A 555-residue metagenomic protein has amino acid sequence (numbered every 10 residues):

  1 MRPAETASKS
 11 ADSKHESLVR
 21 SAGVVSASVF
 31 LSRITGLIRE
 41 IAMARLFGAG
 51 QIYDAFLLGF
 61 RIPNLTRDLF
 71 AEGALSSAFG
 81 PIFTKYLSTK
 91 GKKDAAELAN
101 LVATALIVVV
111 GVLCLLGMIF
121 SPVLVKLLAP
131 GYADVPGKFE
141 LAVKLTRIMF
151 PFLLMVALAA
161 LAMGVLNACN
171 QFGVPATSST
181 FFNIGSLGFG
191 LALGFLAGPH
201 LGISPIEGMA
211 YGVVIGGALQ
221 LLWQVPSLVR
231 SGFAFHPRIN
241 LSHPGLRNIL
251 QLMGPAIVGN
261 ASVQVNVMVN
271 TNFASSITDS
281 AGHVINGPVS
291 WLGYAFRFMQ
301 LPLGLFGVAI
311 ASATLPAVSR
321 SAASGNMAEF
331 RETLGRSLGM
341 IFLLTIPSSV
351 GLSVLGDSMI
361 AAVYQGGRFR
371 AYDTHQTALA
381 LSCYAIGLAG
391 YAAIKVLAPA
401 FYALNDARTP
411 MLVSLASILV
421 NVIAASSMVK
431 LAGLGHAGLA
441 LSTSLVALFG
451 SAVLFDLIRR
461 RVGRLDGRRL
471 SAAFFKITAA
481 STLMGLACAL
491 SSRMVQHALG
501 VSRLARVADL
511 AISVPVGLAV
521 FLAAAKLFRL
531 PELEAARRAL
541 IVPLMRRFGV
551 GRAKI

Functional and structural regions predicted by a protein language model:
M1-I555: Membrane-embedded alpha-helical bundles of multi-pass transporters/translocases, especially carrier/permease families
